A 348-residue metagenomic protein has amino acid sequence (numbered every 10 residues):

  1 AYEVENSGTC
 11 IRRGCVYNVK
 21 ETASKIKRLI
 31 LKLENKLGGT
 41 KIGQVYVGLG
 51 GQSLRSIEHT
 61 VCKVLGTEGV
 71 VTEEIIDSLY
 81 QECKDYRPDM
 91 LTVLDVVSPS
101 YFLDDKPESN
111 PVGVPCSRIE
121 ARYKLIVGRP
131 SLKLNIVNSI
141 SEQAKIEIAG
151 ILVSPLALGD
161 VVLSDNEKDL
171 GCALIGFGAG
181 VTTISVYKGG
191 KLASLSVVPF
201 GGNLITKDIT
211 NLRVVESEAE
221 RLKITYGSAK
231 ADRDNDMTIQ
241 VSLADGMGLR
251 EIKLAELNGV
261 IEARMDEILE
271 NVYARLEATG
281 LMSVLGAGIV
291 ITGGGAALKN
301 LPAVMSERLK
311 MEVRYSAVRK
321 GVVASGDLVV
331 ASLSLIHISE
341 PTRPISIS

Functional and structural regions predicted by a protein language model:
A1-A173, K191-L192, G202, V215-S217 (+4 more regions): Nucleotide/phosphate-binding catalytic cleft detector across ATP-hydrolyzing and phosphate-transferring enzymes
V47, I140-S141, G176, I209 (+4 more regions): Residue-level signature of catalytic and energy-coupling elements of molecular machines, predominantly ATP/GTP-dependent
L49, S228-A231, V284-R308: Glycine-rich phosphate-binding loops at beta-strand->alpha-helix junctions
L49-G50, L174-V181, Y187-G190, P199-N203 (+1 more regions): A short acidic Gly-Thr/Ser loop motif
G202-L212: A conserved active-site cap/scaffold subdomain adjacent to cofactor or substrate pockets
R275-S283, A287-G294, E312-V323: Hydrophobic alpha-helical bundle architecture
R314-S339, R343-S348: Glycine-rich phosphate-binding/hydrolytic loop that grips phosphoryl groups
